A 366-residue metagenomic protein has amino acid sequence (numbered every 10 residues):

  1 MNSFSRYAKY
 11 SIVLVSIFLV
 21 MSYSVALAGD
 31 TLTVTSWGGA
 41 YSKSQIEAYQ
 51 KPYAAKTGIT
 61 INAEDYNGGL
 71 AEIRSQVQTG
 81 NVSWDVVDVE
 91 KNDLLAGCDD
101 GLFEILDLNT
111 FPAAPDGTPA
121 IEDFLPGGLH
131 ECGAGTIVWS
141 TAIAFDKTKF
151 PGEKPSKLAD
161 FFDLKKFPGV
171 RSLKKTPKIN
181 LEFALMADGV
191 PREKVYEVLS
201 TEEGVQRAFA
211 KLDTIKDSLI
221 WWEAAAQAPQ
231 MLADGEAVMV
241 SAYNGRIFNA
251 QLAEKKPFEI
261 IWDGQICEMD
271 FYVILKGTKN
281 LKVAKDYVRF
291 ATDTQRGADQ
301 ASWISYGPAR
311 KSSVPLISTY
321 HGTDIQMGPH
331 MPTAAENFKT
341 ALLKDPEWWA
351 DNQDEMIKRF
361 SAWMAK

Functional and structural regions predicted by a protein language model:
M21-A28: Sec/Tat signal peptide C-region and signal peptidase I cleavage site
G29-G97: Early extracytoplasmic/lumenal segment of secretory-pathway proteins
G39-I46, S83-W84, V89-Q230: Extracytoplasmic ligand-binding site segments that recognize negatively charged/polar headgroups
N81-D88, W221-W222, V238-Y243, E259: Paired acidic/hydrophobic, glycine-rich loop segments that form the ligand-binding mouth/hinge of periplasmic-binding
L94-A96, M239-K256: A ligand-binding cleft/hinge motif common to bilobed small-molecule-binding domains
V205-T214, L252-T278, T319-G322: Periplasmic-binding protein-like
Q230, E336-K366: Conserved C-terminal helix/tail region of periplasmic/extracytoplasmic solute-binding proteins
L275-T340: Mature extracytoplasmic/periplasmic domains
